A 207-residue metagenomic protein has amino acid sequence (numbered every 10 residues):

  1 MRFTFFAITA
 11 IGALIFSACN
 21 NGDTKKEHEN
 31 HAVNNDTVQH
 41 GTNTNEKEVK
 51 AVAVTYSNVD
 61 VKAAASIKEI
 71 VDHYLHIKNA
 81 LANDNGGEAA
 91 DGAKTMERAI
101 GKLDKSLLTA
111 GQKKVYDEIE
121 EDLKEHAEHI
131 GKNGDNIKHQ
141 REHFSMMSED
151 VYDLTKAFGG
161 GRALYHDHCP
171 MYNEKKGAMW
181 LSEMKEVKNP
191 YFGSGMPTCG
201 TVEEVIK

Functional and structural regions predicted by a protein language model:
R2-F5, N20-K207: Intrinsically disordered, low-complexity terminal tails/loops enriched in metal-binding residues
F6-A13: Sec-dependent N-terminal signal peptides
I15-A18: C-terminal motif of bacterial Sec signal peptides marking the signal peptidase cleavage site
